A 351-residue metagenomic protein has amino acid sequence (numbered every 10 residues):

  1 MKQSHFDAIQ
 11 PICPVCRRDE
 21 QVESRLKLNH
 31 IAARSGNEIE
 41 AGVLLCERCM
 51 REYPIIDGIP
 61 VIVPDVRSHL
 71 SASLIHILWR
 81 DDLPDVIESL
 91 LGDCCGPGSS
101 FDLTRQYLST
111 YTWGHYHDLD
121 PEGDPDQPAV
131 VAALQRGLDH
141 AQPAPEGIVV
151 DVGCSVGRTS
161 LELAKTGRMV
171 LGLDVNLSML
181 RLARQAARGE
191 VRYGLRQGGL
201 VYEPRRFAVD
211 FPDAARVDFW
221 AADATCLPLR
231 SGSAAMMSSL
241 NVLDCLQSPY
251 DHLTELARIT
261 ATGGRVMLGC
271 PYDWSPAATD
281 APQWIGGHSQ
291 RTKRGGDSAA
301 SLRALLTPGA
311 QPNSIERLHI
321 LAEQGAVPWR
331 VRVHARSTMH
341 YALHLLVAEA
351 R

Functional and structural regions predicted by a protein language model:
T112-E146: Conserved alpha-helix/loop element of class I SAM-dependent methyltransferases that forms part of the SAM/SAH-binding
P145-S155, L171: Conserved class I S-adenosyl-L-methionine
N176: Conserved SAM/SAH-binding beta-strand->alpha-helix loop
R188-D223: S-adenosyl-L-methionine
A222-M237: A short acidic, Gly/Pro-enriched loop at the edge of an enzyme's catalytic core that lines a small-molecule cofactor
Y250-T262: A short glycine-rich, Lys/Arg-flanked "PGG" loop and its adjoining helix->strand segment in the class I
G263-P271: Conserved beta-strand signature within the Rossmann-like core of class I S-adenosyl-L-methionine
D273, A278-E323: Conserved Class I S-adenosyl-L-methionine
